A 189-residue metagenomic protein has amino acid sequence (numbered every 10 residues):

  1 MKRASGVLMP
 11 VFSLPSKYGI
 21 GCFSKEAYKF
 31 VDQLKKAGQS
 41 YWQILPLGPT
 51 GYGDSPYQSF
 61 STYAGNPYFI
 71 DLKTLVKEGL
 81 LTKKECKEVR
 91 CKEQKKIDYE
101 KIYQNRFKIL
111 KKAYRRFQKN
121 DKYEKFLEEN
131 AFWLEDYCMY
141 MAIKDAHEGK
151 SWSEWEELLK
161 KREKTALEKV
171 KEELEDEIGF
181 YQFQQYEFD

Functional and structural regions predicted by a protein language model:
K2-D189: Acidic/aromatic-lined carbohydrate-recognition and catalytic surfaces of CAZymes acting on diverse glycans
